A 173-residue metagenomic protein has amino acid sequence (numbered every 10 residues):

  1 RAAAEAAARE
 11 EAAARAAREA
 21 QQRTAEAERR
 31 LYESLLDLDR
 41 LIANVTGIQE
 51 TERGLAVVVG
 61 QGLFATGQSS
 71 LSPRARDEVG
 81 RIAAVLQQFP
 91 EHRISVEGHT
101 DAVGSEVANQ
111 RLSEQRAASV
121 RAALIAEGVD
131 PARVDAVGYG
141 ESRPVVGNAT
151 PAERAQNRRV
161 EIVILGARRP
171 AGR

Functional and structural regions predicted by a protein language model:
A4-L31, Q68-R76, E97-R173: Periplasmic OmpA-like peptidoglycan-binding domain that tethers envelope proteins to the cell wall
E10, N44, T51-L55, V59-G60 (+4 more regions): Envelope-exposed proteins and targeting segments
A25-L55: Coiled-coil termination/hinge junctions
S34, L38-L41, I82-H92, V120-E127: Structured segments of extracytoplasmic/periplasmic soluble domains in secreted or envelope-associated proteins
G54, G62, H99-D101: Short connector loops/turns at beta-strand edges and beta->alpha or beta->beta junctions
